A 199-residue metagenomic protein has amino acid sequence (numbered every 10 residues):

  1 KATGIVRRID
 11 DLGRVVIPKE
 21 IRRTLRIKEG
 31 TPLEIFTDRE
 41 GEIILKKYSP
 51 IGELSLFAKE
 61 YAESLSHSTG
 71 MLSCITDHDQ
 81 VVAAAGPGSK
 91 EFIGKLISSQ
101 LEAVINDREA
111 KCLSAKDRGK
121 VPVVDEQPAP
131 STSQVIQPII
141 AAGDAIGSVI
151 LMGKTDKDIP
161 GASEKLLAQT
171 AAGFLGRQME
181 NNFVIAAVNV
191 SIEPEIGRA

Functional and structural regions predicted by a protein language model:
A2-T3, H67-G70, S131-S133: Short, small/polar residue-rich loop motifs at catalytic or cofactor-binding pockets
V6-A84, A186: Intrinsically disordered, low-complexity terminal regulatory regions
R26, G52-S55, K90-G94, T155-K157: A short local loop/turn or secondary-structure capping micro-motif enriched for an aromatic residue
S55-S64, I97-E102, G147-R198: Juxtadomain coupling helices with adjacent low-complexity linkers
A62-E126: Structured interaction and signal-relay segments at domain junctions
S133-I140: A short, aliphatic-rich beta-strand micro-motif
